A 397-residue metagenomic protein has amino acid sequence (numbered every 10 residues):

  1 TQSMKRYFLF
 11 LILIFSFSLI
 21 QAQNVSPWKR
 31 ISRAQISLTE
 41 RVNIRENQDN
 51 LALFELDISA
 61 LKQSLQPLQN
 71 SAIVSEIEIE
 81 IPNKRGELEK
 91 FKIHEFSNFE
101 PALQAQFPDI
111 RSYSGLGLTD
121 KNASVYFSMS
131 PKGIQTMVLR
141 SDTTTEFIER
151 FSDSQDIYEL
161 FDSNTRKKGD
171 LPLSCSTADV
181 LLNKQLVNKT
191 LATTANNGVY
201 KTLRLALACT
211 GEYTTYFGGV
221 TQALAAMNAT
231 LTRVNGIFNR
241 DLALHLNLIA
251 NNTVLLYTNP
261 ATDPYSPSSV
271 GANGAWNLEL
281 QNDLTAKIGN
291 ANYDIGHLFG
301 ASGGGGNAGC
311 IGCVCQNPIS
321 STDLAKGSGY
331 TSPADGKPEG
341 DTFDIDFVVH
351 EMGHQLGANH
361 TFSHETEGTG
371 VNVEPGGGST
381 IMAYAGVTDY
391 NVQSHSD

Functional and structural regions predicted by a protein language model:
T1-P27: Bacterial Sec-dependent N-terminal signal peptides
A22-D153, A272-W276: N-terminal prosegments of processed precursors
A22-N43, L51, D156-V314: Fold-level signature of zinc-dependent metallopeptidase catalytic domains
F96-F99, G211, G303, V387-D389: Active-site/binding-pocket entry motifs
G115, L205, V234-N235, H297 (+2 more regions): Conserved structural-core and active-site-/substrate-pathway-adjacent residues in large, well-folded domains of enzymes
P131, G198-Y200, N292, P375-S379 (+1 more regions): Short, solvent-exposed loop/turn segments at the edges of secondary structure
I134-L139, D294-F299, G329-T331: Short, hydrophobic/proline-enriched secondary-structure or compact coil segments at domain edges
I249-A275, Q316-D397: The catalytic-center signature of Zn2+-dependent metalloproteases
